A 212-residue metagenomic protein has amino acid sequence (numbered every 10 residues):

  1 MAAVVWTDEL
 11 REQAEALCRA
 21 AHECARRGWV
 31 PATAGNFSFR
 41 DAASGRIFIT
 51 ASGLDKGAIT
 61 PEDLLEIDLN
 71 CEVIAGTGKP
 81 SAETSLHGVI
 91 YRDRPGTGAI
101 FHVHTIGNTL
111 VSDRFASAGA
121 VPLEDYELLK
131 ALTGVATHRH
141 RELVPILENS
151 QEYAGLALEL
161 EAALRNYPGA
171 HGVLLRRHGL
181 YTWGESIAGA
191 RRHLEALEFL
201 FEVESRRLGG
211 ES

Functional and structural regions predicted by a protein language model:
M1-S212: Glycine-rich flexible loops
